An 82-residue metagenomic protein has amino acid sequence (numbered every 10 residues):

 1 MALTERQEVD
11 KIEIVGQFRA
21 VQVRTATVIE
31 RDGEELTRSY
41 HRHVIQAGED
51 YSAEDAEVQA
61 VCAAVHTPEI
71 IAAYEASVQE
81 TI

Functional and structural regions predicted by a protein language model:
M1-R31, E35: Short, charged/polar N-terminal "headpieces" of proteins
A2-L3, L36-I82: Acidic, low-complexity intrinsically disordered segments
